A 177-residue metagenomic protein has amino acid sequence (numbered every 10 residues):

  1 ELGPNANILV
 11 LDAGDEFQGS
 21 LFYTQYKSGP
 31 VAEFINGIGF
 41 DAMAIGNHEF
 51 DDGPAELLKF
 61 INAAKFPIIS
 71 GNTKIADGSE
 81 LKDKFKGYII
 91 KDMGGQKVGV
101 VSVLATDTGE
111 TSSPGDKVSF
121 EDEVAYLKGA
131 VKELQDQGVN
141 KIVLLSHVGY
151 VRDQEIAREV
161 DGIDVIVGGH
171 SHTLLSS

Functional and structural regions predicted by a protein language model:
E1-S177: Acidic, metal/ion-coordinating pockets
